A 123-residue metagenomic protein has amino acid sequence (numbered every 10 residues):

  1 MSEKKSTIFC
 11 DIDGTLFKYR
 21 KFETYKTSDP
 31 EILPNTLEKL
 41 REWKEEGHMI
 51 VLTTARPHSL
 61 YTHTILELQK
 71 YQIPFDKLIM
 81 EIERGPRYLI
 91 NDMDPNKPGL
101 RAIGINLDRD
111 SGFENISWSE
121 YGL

Functional and structural regions predicted by a protein language model:
M1-L123: HAD-like aspartate-dependent phosphatase fold
